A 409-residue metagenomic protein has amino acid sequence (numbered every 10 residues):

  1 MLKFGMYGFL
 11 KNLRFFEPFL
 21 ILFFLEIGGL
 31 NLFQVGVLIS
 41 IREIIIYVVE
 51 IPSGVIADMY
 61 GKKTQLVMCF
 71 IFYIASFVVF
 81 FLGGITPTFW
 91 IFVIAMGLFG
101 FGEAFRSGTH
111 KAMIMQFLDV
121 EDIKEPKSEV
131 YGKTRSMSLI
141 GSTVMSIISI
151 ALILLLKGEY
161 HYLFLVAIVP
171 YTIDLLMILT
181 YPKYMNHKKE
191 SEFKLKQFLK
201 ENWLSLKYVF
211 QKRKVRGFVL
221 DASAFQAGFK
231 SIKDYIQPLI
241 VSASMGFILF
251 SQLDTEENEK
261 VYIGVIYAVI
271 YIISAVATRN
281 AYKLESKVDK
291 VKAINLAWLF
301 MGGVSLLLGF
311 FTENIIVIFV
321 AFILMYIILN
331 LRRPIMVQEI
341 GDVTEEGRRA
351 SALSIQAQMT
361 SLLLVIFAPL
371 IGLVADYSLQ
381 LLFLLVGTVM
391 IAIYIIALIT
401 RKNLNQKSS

Functional and structural regions predicted by a protein language model:
M1-V48, K214-E259, I263-I266: Helix-loop boundary and gating motifs at the non-cytosolic
F9, S76, T88-R106, S305-L308 (+1 more regions): Hydrophobic core of transmembrane alpha-helices in multi-pass small-molecule transporters, especially MFS/SLC-type
F23-I27, S142-A167, Q237-D254, Y282-L284 (+1 more regions): Transmembrane alpha-helix termini and helix-breaking/packing motifs in multi-pass membrane transporters
I71-P87, F300-E313: C-terminal ends and interior cores of transmembrane alpha-helices in multi-pass membrane transporters/permeases
M96-S138: Cytoplasmic helix-loop-helix junction between adjacent transmembrane helices in 12-TM secondary transporters
V130-S149, Y171, A357-F367: Glycine-rich segments within core transmembrane alpha-helices of 12-TM secondary carriers
Y160, A167-K194, I399-S409: Helix-loop junctions on the cytosolic side of multi-pass membrane transporters, especially the intracellular loop
K183-D221, S251-Q252: Juxtamembrane intracellular "pre-TM" segments in multi-pass secondary transporters
